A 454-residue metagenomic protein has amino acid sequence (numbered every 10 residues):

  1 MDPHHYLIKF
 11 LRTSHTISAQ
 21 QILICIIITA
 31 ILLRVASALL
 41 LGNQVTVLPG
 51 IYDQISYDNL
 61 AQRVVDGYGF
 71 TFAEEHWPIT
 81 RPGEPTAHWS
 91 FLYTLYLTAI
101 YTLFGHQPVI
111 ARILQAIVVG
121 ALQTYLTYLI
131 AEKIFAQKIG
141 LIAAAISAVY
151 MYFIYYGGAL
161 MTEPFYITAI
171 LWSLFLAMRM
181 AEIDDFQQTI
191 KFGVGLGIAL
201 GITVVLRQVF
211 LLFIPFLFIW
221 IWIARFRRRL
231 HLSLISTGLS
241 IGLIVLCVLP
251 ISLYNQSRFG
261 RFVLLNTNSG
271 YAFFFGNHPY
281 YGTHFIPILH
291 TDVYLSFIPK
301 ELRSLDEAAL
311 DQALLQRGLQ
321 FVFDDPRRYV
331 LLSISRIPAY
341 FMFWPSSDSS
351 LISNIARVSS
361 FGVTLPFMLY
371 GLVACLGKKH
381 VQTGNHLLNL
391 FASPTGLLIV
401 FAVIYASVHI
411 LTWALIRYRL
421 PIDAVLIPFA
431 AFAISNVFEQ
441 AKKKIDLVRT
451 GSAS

Functional and structural regions predicted by a protein language model:
A30-L33, G140-M151, Y155, F175 (+2 more regions): Short helix- or helix-capping micro-motifs that position conserved polar/aromatic residues at function-defining sites
A87, F91-T98, L103-Y125, A144 (+3 more regions): Loop-to-helix entry region of an early transmembrane alpha helix in multi-pass inner-membrane enzymes
T98, A143-A144, A148, K191-R207 (+2 more regions): Membrane-interface alpha helices of multi-pass inner-membrane proteins
V109, T124-V149, I167-T168: Transmembrane-helix signature of polytopic, membrane-embedded enzymes that assemble or transfer cell-envelope glycans
I113-F135, W172, L176, P366-V373: Transmembrane-helix motifs of polytopic, lipid-linked glycan transferases
L129-I130, I146, F165-I183, G195-L196 (+2 more regions): Specific aromatic-rich, kink-prone transmembrane helix
I134-Q137, S173-G193, I221, R227 (+1 more regions): Membrane-interface transmembrane helices that cradle and orient dolichyl/undecaprenyl
Q256-S257, F262-R336: Membrane-proximal stem/loop segments at transmembrane-domain junctions that anchor or position
